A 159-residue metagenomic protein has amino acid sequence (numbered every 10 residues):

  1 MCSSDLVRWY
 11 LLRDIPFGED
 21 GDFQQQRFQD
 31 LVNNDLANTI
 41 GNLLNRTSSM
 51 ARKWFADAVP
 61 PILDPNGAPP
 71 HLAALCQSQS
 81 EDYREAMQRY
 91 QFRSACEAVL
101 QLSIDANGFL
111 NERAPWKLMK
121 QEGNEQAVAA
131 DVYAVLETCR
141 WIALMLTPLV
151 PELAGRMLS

Functional and structural regions predicted by a protein language model:
M1-S3: Short, small-residue-biased leader/transition segments that mark boundaries at the very start of proteins
R8-D22, A74-L75: Active-site-adjacent bridging/hinge elements
D14-I15, R27-P65, L75-S159: Helix-rich, typically C-terminal accessory recognition domains appended to large enzymatic cores
P70: Gly/Thr-rich phosphate-binding loop signature of adenosyl cofactor/nucleotide-binding cores
